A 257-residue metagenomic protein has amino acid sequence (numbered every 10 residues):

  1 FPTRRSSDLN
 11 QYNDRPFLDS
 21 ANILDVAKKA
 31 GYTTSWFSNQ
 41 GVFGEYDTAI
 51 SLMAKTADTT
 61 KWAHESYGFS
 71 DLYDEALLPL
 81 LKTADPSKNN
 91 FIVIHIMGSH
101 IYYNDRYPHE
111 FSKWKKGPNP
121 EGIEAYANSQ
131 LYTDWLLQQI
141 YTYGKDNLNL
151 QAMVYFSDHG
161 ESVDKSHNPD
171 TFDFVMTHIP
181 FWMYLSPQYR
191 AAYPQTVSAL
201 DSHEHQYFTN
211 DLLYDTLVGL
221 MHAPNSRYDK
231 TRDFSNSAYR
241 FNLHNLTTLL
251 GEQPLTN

Functional and structural regions predicted by a protein language model:
F1-T3, F174-T177: Extracellular interaction modules
R4-S112, N210, L217-A223, Y228-N236 (+1 more regions): Active-site-proximal alpha/beta segments of enzymes that process anionic O-linked groups
R5, F181-M183: Short glycine- and hydrophobic/aromatic-rich loop-to-beta-strand nucleating segment in the catalytic cores
D25, V42-E45, T142-N147, V163 (+3 more regions): Membrane-interface soluble catalytic domains
S38, S157, L185: Short beta-strand/turn micro-motifs composed of small residues that flank or help shape donor/cofactor-binding pockets
L78-D85, W114-F156, D164, M183 (+1 more regions): A long, amphipathic alpha-helix that forms part of the scaffold/cap immediately adjacent to metal-dependent active
F91-H95, V154, W182: Structural motif
P108-E121, Y189-S198: Flexible internal linker/loop segments at domain or repeat junctions
